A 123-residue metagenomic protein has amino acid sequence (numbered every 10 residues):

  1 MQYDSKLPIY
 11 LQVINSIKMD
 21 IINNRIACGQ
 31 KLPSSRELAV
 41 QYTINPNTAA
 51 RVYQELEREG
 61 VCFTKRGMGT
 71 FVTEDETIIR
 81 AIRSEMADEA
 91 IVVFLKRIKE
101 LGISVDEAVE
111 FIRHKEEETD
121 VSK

Functional and structural regions predicted by a protein language model:
M1-K31, E37, E85, E89 (+1 more regions): Extreme N-terminal segment that seeds HTH/winged-HTH DNA-binding domains in transcriptional regulators
I9, V13, I21, S35 (+3 more regions): Hydrophobic aliphatic residue packing
Y10, P46, E59-V61, G69-F71 (+1 more regions): A general secondary-structure boundary signal
Y10, S34, M68-E85: Short, cationic-aromatic polyanion-contact patches
R25-I26, Q30, R58-G67, F71-E74: Beta-hairpin "wing" of winged helix-turn-helix
K31-F63: N-terminal helix-turn-helix
V40, D75-E76, E117-E118: Short Asp/Glu-rich motifs
